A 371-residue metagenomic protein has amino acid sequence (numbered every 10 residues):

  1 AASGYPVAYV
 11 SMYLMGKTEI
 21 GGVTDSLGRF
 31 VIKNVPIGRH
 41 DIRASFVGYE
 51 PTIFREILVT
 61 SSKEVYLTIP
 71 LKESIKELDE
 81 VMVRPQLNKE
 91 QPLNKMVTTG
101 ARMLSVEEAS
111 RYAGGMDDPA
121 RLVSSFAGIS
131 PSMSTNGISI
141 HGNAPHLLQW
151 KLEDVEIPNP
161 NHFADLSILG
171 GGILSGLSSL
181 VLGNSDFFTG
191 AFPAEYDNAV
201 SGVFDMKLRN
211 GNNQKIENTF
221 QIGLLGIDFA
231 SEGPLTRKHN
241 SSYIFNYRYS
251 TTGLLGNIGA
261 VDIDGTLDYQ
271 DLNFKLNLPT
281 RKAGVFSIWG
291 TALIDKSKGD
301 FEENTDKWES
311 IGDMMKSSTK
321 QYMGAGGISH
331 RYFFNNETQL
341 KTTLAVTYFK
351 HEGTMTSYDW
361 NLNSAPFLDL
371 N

Functional and structural regions predicted by a protein language model:
A2-Y5, V10-M15, R43-E50, T60-Y112 (+3 more regions): Short, acidic, small-residue-rich periplasmic hinge/interaction motif at the N-terminus of Gram-negative outer-membrane
T18-R29: Short, acidic Ser/Thr/Gly-rich low-complexity loop/linker segments typical of extracellular and cell-surface proteins
K33, E156-F187: Short acidic/polar hinge/loop motifs at secondary-structure boundaries that mediate gating or recognition
S110-N159, N184: Extracytoplasmic beta-strand/coil segments of soluble accessory domains associated with Gram-negative outer-membrane
I173-E217, D228: A beta-strand signature from Gram-negative outer-membrane beta-barrel systems, especially the internal plug domain
G223-Y249, D262-S297, S318-V346: Transmembrane beta-barrel wall of Gram-negative outer-membrane proteins
T252-I258, D295-F301, F349-M355: Outer-membrane beta-barrel proteins
D306-N371: Replace "related TpsB outer-membrane translocases also match" with "some related outer-membrane beta-barrels such as
